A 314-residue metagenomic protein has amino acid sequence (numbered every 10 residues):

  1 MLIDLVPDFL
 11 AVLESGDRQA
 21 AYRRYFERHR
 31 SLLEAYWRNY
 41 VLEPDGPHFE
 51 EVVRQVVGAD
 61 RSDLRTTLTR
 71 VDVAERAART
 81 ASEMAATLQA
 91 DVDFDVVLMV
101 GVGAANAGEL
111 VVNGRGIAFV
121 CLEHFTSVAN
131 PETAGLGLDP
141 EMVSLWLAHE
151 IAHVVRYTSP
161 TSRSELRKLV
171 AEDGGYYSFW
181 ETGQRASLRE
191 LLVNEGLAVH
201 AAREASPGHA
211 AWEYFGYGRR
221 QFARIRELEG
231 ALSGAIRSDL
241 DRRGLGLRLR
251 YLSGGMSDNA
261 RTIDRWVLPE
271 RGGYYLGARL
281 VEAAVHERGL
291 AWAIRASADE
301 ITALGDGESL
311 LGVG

Functional and structural regions predicted by a protein language model:
M1-A74: Non-catalytic architectural context of zinc metalloproteases
D63-L122: Auxiliary, metal-adjacent structural segments of Zn-dependent hydrolase domains
M84, L192-S206: An active-site-proximal "capping" alpha-helix that borders the catalytic cofactor pocket
T126-L145: Short pre-active-site segment immediately N-terminal to the catalytic Zn-binding motif
E141-T161, E195, V199: Active-site recognition of the HExxH zinc-binding catalytic motif
Y157-N194: Post-HEXXH active-site segment of zinc metalloproteases
T161-V170, A202-L228: Short acidic alpha-helical/loop segments enriched in Asp/Glu that coordinate divalent cations
E213-G314: Pan-zinc metallopeptidase signature
